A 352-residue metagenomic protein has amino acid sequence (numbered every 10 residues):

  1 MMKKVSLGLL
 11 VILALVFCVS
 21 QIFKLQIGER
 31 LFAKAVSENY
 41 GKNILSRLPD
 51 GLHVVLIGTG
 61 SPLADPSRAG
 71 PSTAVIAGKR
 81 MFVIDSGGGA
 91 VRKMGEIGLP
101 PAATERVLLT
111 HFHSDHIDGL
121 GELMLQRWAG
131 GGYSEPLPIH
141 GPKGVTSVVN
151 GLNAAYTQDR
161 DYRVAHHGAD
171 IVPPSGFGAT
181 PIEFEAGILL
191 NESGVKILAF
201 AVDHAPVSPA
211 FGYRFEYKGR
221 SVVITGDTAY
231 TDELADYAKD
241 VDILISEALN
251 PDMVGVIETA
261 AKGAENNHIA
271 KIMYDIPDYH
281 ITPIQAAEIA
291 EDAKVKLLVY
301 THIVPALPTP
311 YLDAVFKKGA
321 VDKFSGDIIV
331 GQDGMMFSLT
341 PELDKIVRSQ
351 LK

Functional and structural regions predicted by a protein language model:
M2-A229, D236, L312-K345: Binuclear metal-dependent hydrolase catalytic cores
K3-F17, F211-G212, S221-V223, A229-D333: Cap/insert and terminal regions of metallo-dependent hydrolase folds
I346-K352: A polyampholytic, Gly/Pro-enriched intrinsically disordered region
